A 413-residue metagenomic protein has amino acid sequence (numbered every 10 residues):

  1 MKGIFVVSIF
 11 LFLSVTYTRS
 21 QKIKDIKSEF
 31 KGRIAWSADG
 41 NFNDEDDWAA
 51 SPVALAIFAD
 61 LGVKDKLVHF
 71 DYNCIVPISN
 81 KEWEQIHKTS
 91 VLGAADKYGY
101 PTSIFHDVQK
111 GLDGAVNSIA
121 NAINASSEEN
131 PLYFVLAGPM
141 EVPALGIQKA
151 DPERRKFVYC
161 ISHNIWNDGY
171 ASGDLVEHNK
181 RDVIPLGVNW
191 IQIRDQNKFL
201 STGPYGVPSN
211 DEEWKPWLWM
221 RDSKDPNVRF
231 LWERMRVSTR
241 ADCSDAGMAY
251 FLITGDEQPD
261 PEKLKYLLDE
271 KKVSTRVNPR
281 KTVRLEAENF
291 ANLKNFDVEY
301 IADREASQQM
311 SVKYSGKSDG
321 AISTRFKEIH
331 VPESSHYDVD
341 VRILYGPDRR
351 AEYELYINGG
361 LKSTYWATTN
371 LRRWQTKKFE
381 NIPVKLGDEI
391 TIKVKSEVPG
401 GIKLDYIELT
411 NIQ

Functional and structural regions predicted by a protein language model:
M1-Q21: Bacterial Sec-dependent N-terminal signal peptides
F5-V6, S14, W219, N227-F230 (+4 more regions): Detector for intrinsically disordered, low-structure N-terminal pre-sequences
F10, A59, N124, Q148 (+3 more regions): Residue-level marker of positions within ordered structural domains that often coincide with functionally constrained
V15, G99, G187, N381-P383: Glycine-centered secondary-structure boundary/capping sites
Q21-K281: N-terminal acidic, glycine/proline-rich low-complexity segments
V277-Q413: Extracytoplasmic
